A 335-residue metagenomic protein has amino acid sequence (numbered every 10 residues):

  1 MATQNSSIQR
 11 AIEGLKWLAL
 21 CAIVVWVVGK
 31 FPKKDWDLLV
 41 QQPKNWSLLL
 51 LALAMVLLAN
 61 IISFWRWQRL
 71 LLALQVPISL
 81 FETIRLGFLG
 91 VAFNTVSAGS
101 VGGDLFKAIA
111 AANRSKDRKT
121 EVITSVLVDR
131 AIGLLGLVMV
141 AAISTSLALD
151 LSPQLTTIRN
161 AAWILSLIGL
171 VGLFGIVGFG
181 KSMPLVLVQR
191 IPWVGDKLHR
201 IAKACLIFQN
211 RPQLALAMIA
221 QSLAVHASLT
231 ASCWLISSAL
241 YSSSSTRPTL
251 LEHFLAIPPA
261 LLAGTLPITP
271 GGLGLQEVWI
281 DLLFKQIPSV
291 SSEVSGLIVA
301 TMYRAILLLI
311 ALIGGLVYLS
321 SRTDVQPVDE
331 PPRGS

Functional and structural regions predicted by a protein language model:
M1-F88, S146-L147, P153-T265, S289-S292 (+2 more regions): Predominantly cytoplasmic-facing regulatory/coupling regions of multi-pass membrane proteins
L74-Q75, F106, N113-S115, L240 (+1 more regions): Short helix-loop-helix connector
F81-R85, G103-D104, S115-D129, V290-M302: Membrane-interface alpha-helices at helix entry/exit sites of multi-pass transporters
I84-N113: Hydrophobic, aromatic-rich membrane-embedded alpha-helical segments
L89, F93-S97, I123-A142, S146 (+1 more regions): Membrane-embedded alpha-helical segments of transport systems, primarily multispan ion/solute transporters
G90-G99, A256-L273, E277: Transmembrane alpha-helix interface/packing and boundary motifs in multi-pass membrane proteins, characterized by
G103-A112, P267-K285: Re-entrant/interfacial helical elements at transmembrane boundaries that shape and gate the permeation pathway
